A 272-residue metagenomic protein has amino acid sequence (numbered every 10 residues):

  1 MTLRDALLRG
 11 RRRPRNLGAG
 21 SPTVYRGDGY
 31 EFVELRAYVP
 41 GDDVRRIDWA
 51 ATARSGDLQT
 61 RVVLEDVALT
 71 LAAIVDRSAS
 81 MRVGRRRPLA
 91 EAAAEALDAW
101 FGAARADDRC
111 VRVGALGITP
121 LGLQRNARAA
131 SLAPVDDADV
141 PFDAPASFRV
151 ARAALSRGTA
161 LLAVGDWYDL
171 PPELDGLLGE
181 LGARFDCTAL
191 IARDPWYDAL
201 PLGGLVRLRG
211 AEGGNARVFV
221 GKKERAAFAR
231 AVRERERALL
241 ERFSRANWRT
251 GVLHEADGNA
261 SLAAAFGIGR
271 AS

Functional and structural regions predicted by a protein language model:
M1-V24, A37-D42, A51, T60-S272: Exposed, interaction-prone extracellular/peripheral surfaces
I47-D48: Short, Gly/Ser/Thr-enriched beta-strand-loop segments that form substrate-interacting elements of hydrolase/peptidase
